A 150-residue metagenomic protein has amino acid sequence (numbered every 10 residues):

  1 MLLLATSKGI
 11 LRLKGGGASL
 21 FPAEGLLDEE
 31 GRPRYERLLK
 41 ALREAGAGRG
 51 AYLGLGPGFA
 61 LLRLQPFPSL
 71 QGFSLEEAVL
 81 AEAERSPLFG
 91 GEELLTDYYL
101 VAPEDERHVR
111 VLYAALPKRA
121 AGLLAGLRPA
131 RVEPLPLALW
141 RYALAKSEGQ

Functional and structural regions predicted by a protein language model:
M1-E29, Y52-G56, A145-Q150: Gly/Thr-rich phosphate-binding beta-strand-loop-beta motif of the actin/hexokinase/Hsp70
S7, A47, D105-R107: Short flexible coil/turn linkers enriched for glycine and charged/polar residues that connect secondary-structure
G15-G16, E44-G50, R128-R131, G149: Short glycine/proline-enriched coil/turn segments at helix->beta-strand junctions
G17-A45, H108: N-terminal phosphate-binding loop and adjacent alpha-helix
L38-A51, P87-G90: Phosphate/pyrophosphate-binding loops at sites that engage ATP/ADP/AMP, CoA/4′-phosphopantetheine, polyphosphate
L55-G149: Active-site neighborhood for divalent-cation/phosphate handling
